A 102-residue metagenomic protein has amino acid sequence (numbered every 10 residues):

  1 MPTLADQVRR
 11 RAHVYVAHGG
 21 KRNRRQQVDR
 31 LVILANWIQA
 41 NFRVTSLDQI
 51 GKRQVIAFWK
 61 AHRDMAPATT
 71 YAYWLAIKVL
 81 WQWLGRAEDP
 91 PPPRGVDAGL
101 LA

Functional and structural regions predicted by a protein language model:
M1-R9: Onset of an N-terminal alpha helix
R9-A102: N-terminal core-binding DNA-recognition domain of tyrosine recombinases/integrases
